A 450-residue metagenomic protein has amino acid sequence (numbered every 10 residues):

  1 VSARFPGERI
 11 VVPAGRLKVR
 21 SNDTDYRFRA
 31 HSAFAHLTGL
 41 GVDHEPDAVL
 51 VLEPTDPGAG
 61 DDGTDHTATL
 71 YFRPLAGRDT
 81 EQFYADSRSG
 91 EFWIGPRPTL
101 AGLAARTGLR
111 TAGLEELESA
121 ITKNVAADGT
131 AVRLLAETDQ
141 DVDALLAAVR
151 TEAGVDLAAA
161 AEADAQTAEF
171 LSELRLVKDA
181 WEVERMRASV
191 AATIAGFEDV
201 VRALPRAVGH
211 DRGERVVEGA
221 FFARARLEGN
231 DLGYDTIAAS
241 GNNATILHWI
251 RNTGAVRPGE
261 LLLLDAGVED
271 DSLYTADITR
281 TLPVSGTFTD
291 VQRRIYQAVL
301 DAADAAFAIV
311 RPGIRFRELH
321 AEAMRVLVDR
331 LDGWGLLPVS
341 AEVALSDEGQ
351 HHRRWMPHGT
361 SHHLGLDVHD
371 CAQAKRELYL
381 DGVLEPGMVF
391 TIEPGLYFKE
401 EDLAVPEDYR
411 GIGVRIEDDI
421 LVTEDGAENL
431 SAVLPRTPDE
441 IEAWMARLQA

Functional and structural regions predicted by a protein language model:
V1-A450: Active-site neighborhoods and metal-handling regions in enzymes and metal-associated proteins
